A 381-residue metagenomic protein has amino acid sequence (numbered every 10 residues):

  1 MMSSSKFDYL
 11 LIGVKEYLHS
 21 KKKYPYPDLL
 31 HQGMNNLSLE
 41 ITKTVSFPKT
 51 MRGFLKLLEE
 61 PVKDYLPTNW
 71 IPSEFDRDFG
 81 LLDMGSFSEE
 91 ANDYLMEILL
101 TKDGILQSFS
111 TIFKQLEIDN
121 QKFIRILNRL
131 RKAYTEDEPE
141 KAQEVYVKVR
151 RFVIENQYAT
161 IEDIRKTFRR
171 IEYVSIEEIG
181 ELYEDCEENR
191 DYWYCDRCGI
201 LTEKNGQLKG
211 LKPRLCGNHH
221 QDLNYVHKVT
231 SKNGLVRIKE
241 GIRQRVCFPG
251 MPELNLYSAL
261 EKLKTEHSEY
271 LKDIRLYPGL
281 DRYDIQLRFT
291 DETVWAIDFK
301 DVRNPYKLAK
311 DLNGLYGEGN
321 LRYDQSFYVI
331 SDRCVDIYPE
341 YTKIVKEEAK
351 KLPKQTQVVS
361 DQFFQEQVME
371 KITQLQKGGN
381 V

Functional and structural regions predicted by a protein language model:
M2-N233, K239-E240: Nuclease-adjacent, charged terminal/linker segments that flank catalytic cores
P72, D76-M84, K300-P353: Catalytic cores of nucleic-acid endonucleases
V229-Y277: Acidic-basic catalytic patches of nuclease active cores, encompassing PD-(D/E)XK and other metal-cofactor nuclease
L256-H267, Y316-G319, V345-A349, Q376: Hydrophobic, Leu/Ile/Phe/Ala-enriched alpha-helical segments that form helix-helix packing faces
A259, W295, A309-L312: A short acidic, amphipathic alpha-helical/loop segment
D273-L287: Beta-rich nucleic-acid/ligand-interaction surfaces
Q286-A296: Active-site beta-strand-loop-beta-strand hairpin of nuclease catalytic cores that positions key catalytic residues
C334-V381: Domain-level recognition of nuclease-like catalytic cores that cleave nucleotide substrates
